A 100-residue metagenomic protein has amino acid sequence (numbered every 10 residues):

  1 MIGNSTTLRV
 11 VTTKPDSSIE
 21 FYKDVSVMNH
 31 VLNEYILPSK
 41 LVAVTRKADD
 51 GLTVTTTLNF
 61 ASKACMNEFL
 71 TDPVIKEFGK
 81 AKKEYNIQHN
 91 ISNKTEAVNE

Functional and structural regions predicted by a protein language model:
M1-P73, H89-E100: Short S/T/G/P-rich N-terminal loop/turn motif that feeds into the first structured element of a domain
K76-E84: C-terminal structural segments of small proteins and small subunits
